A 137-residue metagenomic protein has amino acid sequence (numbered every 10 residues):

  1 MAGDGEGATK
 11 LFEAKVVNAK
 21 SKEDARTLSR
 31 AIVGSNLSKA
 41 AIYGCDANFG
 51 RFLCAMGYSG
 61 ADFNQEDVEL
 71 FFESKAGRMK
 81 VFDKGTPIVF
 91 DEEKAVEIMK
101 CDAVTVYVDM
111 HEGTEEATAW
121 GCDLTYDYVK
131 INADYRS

Functional and structural regions predicted by a protein language model:
M1-D24, L28: Oxyanion-binding "anion nests"
N18, K22, R26-S137: Internal helix-turn-beta structural module
